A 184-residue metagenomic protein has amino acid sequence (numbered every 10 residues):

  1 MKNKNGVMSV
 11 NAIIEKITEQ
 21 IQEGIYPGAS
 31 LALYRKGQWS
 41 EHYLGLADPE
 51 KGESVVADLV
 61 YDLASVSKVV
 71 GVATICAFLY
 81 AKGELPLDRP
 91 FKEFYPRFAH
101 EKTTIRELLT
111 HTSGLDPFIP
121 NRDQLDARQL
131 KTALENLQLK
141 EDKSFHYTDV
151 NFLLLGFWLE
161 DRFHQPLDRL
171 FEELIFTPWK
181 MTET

Functional and structural regions predicted by a protein language model:
G6-L63, E84-D88: Short, conserved catalytic-motif segment at the N-terminal edge
I25-A29, K102, T148: Short, basic and Ser/Thr-rich N-terminal targeting/leader segments
H42-Y43, I119-R122: Short, solvent-exposed loop/turn and secondary-structure capping segments
A57, D62-S65, L79-D116, P120 (+1 more regions): Active-site helix/loop module of the DD-peptidase/beta-lactamase fold, centered on the serine-lysine SxxK catalytic
A64, Y147-T148: Residue-level marker of regulatory loop/turn positions in helix-turn-helix DNA-binding domains and in histidine
K68: Short, conserved phosphate/pyrophosphate- and ester-handling motifs at nucleotide-, phospho-/glycolipid
G71-A73, V150-G156: Well-ordered alpha-helical segments within folded domains of soluble proteins
I119-P120, R128-H146, L154-Q165, L170-L174: Recognition helices and adjacent regulatory flanks at domain boundaries
